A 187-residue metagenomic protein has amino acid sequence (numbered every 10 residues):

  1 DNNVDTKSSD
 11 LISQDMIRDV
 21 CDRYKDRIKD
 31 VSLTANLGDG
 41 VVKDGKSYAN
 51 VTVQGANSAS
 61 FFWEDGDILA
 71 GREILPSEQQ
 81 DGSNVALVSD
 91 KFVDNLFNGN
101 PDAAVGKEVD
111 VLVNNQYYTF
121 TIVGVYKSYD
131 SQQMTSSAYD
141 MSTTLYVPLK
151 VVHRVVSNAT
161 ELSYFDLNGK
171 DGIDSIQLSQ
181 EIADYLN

Functional and structural regions predicted by a protein language model:
D1-T52, A59-F62, H153-R154, I173-Q177 (+1 more regions): Hydrophobic, regular-secondary-structure patches
D5, S9-D10, E78-D81, A138 (+1 more regions): Alpha-helix initiation/capping motif
T34-L37, K43-V155, T160: Hydrophobic secondary-structure segments that place a key small or acidic residue at a functional site
A159-D184: A short beta-strand structural signal in non-transmembrane regions
